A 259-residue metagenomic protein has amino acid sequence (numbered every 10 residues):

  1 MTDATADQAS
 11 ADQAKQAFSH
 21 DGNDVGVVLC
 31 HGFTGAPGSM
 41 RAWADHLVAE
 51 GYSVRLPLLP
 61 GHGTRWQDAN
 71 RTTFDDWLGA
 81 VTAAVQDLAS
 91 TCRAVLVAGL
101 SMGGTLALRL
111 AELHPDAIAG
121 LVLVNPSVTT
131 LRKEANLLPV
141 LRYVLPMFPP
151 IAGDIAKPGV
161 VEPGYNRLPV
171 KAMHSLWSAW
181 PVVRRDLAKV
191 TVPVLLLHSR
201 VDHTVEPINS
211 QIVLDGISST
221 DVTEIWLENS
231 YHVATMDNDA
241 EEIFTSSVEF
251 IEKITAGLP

Functional and structural regions predicted by a protein language model:
A9-R65: Short, surface-exposed "cap/lid" segments of acyl-processing enzymes
W43, V192, E206-D215, W226: Short alpha-helix in the alpha/beta-hydrolase fold that links the catalytic acid
S53-R55, Q211, D215-V233: Catalytic histidine neighborhood in serine/cysteine hydrolases with alpha/beta-hydrolase-type architecture
G99-G103, A107: Gly/Ala-rich beta-loop-alpha elbow adjacent to hydrolase catalytic centers
V122-L131: Active-site nucleophile loop of the alpha/beta-hydrolase fold
P169-L187, V192: Active-site nucleophile elbow and catalytic-triad environment of alpha/beta-hydrolase enzymes
V190, L196-H198, D202: Short beta-strand/loop motif that positions the catalytic acidic residue of the alpha/beta-hydrolase fold
E228-P259: Catalytic active-site module of serine/aspartate enzymes centered on a nucleophile-bearing elbow/loop
